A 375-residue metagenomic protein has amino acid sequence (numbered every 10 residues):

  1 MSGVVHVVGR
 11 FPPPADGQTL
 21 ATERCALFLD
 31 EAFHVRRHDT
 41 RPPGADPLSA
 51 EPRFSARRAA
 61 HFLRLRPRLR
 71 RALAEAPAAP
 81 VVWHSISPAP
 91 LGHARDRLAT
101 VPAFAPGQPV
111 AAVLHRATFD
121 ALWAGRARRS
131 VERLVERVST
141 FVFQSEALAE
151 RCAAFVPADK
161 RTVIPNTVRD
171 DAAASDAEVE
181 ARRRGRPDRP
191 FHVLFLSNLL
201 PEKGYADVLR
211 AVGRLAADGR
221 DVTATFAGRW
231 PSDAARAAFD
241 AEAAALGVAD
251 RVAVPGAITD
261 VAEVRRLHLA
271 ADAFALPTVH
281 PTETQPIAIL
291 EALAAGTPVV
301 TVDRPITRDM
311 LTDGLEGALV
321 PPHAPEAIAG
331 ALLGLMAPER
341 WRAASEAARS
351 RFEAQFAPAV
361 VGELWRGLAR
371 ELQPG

Functional and structural regions predicted by a protein language model:
H6-V7, R182-K203, L209-V212, T225-A227: Conserved donor-binding/catalytic core segment of Leloir-type glycosyltransferases
D39-G44, L196, T223-A238, A257: Glycosyltransferase donor-sugar binding loop
R236-I258: Nucleotide-activated donor-binding/catalytic signature segment of Leloir-type glycosyltransferases, i.e., the conserved
A257, R266-A271: Short alpha-helical donor nucleotide-sugar binding micro-motif in glycosyltransferases
L269-E283, T297: Acidic donor-binding loop of glycosyltransferase active sites
A294, P298-T301: Short hydrophobic beta-strand element within catalytic cores of glycosyltransferases and related nucleotide-activated
D313-G314, A318-P325, G334-E339: Conserved acidic donor-binding segment of nucleotide-sugar-dependent glycosyltransferases
E339-R370: A charged, aromatic-enriched C-terminal amphipathic alpha-helix characteristic of glycosyltransferases across folds
